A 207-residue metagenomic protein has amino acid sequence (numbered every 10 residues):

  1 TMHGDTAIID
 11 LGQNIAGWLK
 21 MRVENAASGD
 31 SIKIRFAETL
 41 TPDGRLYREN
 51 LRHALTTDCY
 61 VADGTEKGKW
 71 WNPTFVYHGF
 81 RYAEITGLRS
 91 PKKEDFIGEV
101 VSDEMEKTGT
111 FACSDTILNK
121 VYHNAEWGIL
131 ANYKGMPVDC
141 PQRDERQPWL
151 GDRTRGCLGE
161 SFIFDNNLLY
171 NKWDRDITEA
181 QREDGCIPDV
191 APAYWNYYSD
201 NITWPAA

Functional and structural regions predicted by a protein language model:
T1-R143, G151-D152, L168-N171, I177 (+1 more regions): Extracellular/oxidizing-compartment recognition motifs
R146, Y198-S199: Active-site lumenal/periplasmic loops and adjacent helix-entry segments of GT-C-fold, multi-pass membrane
W149-S161, Y170, N201-A207: Well-ordered alpha-helical segments within folded domains of soluble proteins
L158-S161, R175, E179: Generic alpha-helical structural context detector
F164-D165: Alpha-helix capping and inter-helical loop/turn segments
